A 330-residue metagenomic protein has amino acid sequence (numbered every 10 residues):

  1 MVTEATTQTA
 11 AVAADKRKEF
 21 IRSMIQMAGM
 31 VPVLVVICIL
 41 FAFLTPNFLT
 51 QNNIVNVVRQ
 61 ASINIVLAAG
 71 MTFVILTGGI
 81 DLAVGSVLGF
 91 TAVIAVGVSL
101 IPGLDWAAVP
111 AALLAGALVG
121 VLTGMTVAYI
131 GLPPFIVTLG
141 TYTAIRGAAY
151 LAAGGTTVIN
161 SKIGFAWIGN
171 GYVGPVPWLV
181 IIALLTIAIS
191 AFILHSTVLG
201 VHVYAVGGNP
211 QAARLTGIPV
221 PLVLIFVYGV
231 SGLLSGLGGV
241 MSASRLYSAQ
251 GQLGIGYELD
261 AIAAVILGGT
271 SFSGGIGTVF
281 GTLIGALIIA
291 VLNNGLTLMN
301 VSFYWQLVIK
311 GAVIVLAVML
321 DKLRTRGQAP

Functional and structural regions predicted by a protein language model:
V2-A68, I101-A107, H202, I218: Membrane-interfacial amphipathic/re-entrant helices at transmembrane-helix boundaries
E19-M27, Q51-R59, P102-A107, W167-I181 (+2 more regions): Interfacial loop-to-helix junctions that mark the boundaries of transmembrane helices in multi-pass membrane
M27-P32, V57, N64, S86-F90 (+7 more regions): Hydrophobic alpha-helical transmembrane segments
M30-A42, M71-T72, I145-G147, I182-F192 (+4 more regions): Hydrophobic core segments of alpha-helical transmembrane domains in multi-pass membrane transport and ion-translocation
V35-P102, M125-L132, G269-V279, A312: Single transmembrane alpha-helix segments in multi-pass membrane proteins
L104-A112, L118-T123, V127, G174-A249: Helix-loop-helix "hairpin" substructures at the membrane interface of multi-pass membrane proteins
I130, P134-T197, V223-F226, R245-G254 (+1 more regions): Transmembrane helix-bundle core of multi-pass membrane transporters and related energy-transducing complexes
S235, R245-G311: Transmembrane alpha-helical segments in multi-pass inner-membrane proteins
